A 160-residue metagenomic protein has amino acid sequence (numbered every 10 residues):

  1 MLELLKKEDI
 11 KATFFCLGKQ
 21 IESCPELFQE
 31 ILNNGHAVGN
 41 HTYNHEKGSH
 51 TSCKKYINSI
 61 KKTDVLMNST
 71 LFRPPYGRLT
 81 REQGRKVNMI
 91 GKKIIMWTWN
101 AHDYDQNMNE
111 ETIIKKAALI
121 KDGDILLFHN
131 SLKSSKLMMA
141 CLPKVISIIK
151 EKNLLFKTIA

Functional and structural regions predicted by a protein language model:
M1-S49, K55-S59, N68-S69, L155: Active-site beta->alpha N-cap acidic-glycine motif
L2-K11, H36-A37, C53-R81, R85-N88 (+2 more regions): CE4/NodB-like, metal-dependent polysaccharide N-deacetylase domain that modifies extracellular/periplasmic N-acetylated
E3-D9, Q20-S23, K133-A160: C-terminal domain-boundary segment and adjacent tail
F15-C24, E46-K54, R73-T80, H102-M108 (+1 more regions): Acidic-and-aromatic substrate-binding clefts and catalytic sites of carbohydrate-active enzymes
C16-K19, N40-T42, P74-Y76, T98 (+2 more regions): A cross-domain feature marking catalytic cores of carbohydrate-active enzymes and several ubiquitous metabolic/repair
E26, E82, K144: Short Gly/charged-rich anion-binding patches and loops
Q29, C53-I60, M108-I114, M139-P143: Charged helix-capping and loop-helix junction motifs
R78, G84-A118, N153-A160: His/Asp/Glu-enriched short active-site or ligand-binding loop at hydrolase and phosphoryl-transfer sites
